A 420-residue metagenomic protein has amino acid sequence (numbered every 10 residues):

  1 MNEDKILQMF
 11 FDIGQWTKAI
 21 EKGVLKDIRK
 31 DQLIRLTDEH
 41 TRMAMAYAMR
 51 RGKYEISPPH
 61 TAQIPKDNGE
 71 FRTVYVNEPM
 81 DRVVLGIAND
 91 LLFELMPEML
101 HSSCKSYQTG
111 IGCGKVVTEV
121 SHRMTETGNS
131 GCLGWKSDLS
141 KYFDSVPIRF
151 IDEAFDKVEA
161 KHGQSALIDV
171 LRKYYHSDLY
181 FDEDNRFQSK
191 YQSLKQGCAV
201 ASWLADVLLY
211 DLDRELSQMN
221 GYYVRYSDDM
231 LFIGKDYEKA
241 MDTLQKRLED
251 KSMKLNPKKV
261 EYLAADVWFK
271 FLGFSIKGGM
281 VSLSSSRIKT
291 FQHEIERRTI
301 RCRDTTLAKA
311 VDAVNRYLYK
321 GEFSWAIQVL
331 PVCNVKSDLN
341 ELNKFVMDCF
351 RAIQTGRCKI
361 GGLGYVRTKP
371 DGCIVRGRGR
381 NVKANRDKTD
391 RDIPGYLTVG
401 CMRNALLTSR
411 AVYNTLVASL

Functional and structural regions predicted by a protein language model:
M1-A44, R357, G400-L420: Non-catalytic, polymerase-adjacent accessory regions of viral genome-replication enzymes
E3, N89-P147: Active-site-proximal segment of RNA-dependent polymerases
E21-L33, I64-Y75, H101-S103: Glycine-/proline-rich flexible loop or hinge segments
Y47-G69, V83, I168-D184: Reverse-transcriptase-like RNA-dependent polymerase core
E70-H101, K190-S217: Conserved pre-motif C helix in the palm subdomain of viral-like polymerases
R82, G86, N185, S189 (+3 more regions): Right-hand nucleic-acid polymerase module
R123-S227, L231-R247, K251-M253, P257-K258 (+2 more regions): Conserved polymerase palm-domain catalytic core
